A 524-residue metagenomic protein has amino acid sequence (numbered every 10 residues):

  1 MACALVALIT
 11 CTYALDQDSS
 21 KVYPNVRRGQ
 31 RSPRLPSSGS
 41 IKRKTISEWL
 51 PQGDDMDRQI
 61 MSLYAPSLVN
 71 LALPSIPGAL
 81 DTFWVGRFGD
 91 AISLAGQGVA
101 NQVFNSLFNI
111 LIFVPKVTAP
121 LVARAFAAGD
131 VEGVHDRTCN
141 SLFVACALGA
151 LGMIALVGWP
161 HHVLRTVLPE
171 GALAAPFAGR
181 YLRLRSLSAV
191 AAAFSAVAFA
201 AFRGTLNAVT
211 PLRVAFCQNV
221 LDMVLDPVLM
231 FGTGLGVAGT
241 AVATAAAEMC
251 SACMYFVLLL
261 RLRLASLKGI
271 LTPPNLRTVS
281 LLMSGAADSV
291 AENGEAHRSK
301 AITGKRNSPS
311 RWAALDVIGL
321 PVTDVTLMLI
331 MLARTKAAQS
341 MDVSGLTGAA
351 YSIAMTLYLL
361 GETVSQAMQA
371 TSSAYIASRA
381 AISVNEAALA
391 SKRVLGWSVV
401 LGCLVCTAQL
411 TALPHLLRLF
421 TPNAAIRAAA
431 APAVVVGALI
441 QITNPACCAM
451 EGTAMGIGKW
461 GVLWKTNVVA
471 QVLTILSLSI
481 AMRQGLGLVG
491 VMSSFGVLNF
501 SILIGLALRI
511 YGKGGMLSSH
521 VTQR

Functional and structural regions predicted by a protein language model:
M1-V22: N-terminal chloroplast transit peptides
L15-D18, Y23, R28-S32, G39-Y64 (+5 more regions): Short alpha-helical transmembrane segments in multi-pass integral membrane proteins
A65-P120, S188-A192, D288, R311-A380 (+3 more regions): Transmembrane helix-bundle signature of multi-pass secondary active exporters and lipid flippases
A79, F88-A91, A125-A128, G204-T205 (+3 more regions): Helix-loop interface residues and adjacent transmembrane-helix termini in multi-pass membrane transporters, primarily
D90, G171, N207-A208, G236 (+4 more regions): Short loop-to-helix capping motifs
L94-I154, S195-P211, G348-T407, L413 (+2 more regions): Small-residue-rich hydrophobic transmembrane alpha-helices
I112-K116, L184-R203, P211-D222, T240-F256 (+4 more regions): Short runs within selected transmembrane alpha-helices of multi-pass transporters and secretion channels
